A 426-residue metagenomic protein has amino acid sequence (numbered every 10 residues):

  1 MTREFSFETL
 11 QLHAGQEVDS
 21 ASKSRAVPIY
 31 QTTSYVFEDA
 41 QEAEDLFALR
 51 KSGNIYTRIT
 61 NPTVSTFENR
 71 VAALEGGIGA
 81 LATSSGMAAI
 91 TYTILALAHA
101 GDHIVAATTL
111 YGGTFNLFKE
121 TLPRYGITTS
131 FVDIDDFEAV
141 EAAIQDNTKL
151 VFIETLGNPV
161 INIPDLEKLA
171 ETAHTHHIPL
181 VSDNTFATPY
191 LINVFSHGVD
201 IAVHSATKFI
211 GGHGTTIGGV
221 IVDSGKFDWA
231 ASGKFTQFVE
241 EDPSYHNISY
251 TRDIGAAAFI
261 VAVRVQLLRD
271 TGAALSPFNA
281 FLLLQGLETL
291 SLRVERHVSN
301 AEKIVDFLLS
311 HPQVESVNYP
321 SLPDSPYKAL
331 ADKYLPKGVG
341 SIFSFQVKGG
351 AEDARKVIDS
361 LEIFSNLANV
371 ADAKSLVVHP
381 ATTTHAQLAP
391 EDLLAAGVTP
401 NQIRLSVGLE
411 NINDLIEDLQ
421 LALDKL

Functional and structural regions predicted by a protein language model:
T2, Q11-H13, E17-S20, A80-L309: Conserved PLP-enzyme active-site core in the AAT-like
T2-N61, N69-R70: N-terminal "arm"/small-domain region of PLP-dependent enzymes with the aminotransferase-like
D39-A88, G113-T121: Conserved N-terminal alpha-helix of the aminotransferase class I/II PLP-enzyme fold
K119, T128, D146, R293 (+2 more regions): PLP-dependent enzyme catalytic core of the Aspartate aminotransferase-like
V151, G219-I221, V317, F343 (+1 more regions): Well-ordered beta-strand positions enriched in small/hydrophobic/aromatic, beta-favoring residues
V222, S344-Q346, S406-G408: Short hydrophobic/aromatic beta-strand micro-patches that form the beta-sheet surface supporting nucleotide- or nucleic
T271-A274, F278-Q285, T289, V294-R296 (+3 more regions): Conserved small-domain helix->loop->beta segment predominantly found in fold-type I
